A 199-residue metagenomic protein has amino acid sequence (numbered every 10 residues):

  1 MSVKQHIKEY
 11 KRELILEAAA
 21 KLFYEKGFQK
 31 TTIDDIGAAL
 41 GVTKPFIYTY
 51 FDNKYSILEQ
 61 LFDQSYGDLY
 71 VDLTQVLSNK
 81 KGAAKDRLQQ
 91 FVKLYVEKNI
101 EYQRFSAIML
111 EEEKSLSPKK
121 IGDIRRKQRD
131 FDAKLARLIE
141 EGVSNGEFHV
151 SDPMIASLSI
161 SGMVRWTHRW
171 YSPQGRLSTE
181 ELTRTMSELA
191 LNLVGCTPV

Functional and structural regions predicted by a protein language model:
M1-K26, T31-V42, S56: Basic, helix-initiating cap at the start of DNA-binding domains
M1-S2, Q90-E97, A133-S144, S161-M163 (+2 more regions): C-terminal peripheral helix-coil segments that are non-catalytic and often amphipathic
K11, K54, S65, L69 (+7 more regions): Hydrophobic/aromatic residues within well-ordered alpha-helical segments
G41-F51: Short hydrophobic/aromatic patch on the recognition helix
E59-S65: Alpha-helical DNA-contacting segments of helix-turn-helix folds
Q60, Q75-R104, A156-I160: Hydrophobic alpha-helical connector segments
G67-T74, K119-N145, M154-L158: Amphipathic alpha-helical packing segments from all-alpha helical-bundle domains
N99-K119, R169, P173: Amphipathic alpha-helical segments used for helix-helix packing
